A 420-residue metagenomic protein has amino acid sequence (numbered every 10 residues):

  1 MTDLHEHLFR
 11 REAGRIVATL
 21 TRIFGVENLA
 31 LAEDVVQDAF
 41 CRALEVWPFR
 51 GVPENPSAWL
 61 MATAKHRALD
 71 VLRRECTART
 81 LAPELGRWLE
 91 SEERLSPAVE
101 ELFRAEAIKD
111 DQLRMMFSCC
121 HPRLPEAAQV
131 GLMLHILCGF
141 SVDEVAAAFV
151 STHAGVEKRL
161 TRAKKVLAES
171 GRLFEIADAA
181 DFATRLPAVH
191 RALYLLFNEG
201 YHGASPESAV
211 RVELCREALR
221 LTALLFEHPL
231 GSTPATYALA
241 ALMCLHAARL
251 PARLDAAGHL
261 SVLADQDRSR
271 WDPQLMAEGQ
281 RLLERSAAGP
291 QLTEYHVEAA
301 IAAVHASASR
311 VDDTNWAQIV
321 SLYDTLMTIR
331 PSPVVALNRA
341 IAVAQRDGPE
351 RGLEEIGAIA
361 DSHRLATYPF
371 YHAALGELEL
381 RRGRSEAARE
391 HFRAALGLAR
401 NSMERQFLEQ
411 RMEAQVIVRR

Functional and structural regions predicted by a protein language model:
M1-H7, V17-V36, V46-N55, T152-A154 (+2 more regions): Short, charged helix-capping/linker segments at alpha-helix termini
L8, E12, I16, V35 (+5 more regions): Residue-level preference for hydrophobic side chains embedded in well-ordered alpha helices
Q37-C41, E54-P83, K164: Σ70-family region 2.3-2.4 aromatic/basic alpha-helix that recognizes the −10 promoter and nucleates DNA melting
E75, P83-A127, M133-E144, S151-D324: Amphipathic helix-loop-helix modules that constitute alpha-helical solenoid scaffolds
A235, E294, E298, V334-V335 (+2 more regions): Start-of-helix register in tetratricopeptide repeats
C244, A303-S307, V343-A344, E379 (+1 more regions): Residue at a conserved register position within TPR or TPR-like alpha-solenoid repeats
A247, R310-D313, R346-D347, R382 (+1 more regions): Structural motif corresponding to the intra-repeat A-B loop/turn of tetratricopeptide repeats
